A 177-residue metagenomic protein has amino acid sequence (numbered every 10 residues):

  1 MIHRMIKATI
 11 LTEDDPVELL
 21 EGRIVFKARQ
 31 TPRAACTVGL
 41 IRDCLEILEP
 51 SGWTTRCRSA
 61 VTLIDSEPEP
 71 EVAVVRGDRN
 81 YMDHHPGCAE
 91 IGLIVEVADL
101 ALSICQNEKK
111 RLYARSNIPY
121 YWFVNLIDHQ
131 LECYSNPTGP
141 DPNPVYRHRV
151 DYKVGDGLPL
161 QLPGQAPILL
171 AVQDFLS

Functional and structural regions predicted by a protein language model:
M1-S177: Gly/Pro/Ser/Thr-rich low-complexity, intrinsically disordered segments predominantly at protein N-termini
